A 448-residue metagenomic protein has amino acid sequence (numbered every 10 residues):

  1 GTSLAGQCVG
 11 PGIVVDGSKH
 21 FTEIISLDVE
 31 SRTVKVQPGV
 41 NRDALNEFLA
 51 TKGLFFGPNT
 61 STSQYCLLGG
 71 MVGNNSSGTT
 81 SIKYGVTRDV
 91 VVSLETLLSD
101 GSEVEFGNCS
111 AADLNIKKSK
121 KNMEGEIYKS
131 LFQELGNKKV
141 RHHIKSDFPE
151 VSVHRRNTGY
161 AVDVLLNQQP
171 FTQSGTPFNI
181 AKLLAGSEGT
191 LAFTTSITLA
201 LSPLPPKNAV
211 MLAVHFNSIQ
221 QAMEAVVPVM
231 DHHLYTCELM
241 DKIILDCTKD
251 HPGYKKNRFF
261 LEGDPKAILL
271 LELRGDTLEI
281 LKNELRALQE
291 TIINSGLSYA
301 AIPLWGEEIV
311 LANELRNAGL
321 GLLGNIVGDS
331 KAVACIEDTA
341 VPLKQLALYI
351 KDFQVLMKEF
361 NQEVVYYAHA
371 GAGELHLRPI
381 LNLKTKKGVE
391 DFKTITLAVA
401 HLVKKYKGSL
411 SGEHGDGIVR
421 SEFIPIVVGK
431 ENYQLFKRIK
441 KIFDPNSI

Functional and structural regions predicted by a protein language model:
L4-V9, I13-T62, V72, S76-L131 (+3 more regions): N-terminal glycine-rich flavin-associated loop
G6-V9, D16, I24-V29, F48-L49 (+11 more regions): Solvent-exposed alpha-helices and their adjacent loops that cap or buttress functional pockets in soluble metabolic
F55, N59, N75, T80 (+2 more regions): Conserved mixed alpha/beta core segments that line enzyme active sites in large multi-domain catalysts
G57-P58, E103-E105, P206-N208, M223-E224 (+5 more regions): Acidic/polar loop patches that form or flank catalytic/metal-binding clefts of enzymes that bind anionic ligands
A111-Y160, D250-R258, L270, R274-S295 (+5 more regions): Intein/HINT protein-splicing elements and their conserved insertion hotspots or analogous self-processing inserts
L166, P177, A181-T394, A400-L402 (+2 more regions): C-terminal substrate-recognition/cap domain of FAD-linked oxidoreductases
L323-S330, E422, V427-I448: Activity-critical C-terminal alpha-helical subdomain
